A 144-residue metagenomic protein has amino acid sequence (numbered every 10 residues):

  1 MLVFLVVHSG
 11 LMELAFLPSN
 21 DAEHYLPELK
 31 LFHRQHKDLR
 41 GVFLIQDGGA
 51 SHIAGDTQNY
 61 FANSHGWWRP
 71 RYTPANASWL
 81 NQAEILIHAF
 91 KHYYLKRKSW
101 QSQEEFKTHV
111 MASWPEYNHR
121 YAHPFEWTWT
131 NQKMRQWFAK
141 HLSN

Functional and structural regions predicted by a protein language model:
M1-N144: Short functional hotspots at interaction and active-site rims
